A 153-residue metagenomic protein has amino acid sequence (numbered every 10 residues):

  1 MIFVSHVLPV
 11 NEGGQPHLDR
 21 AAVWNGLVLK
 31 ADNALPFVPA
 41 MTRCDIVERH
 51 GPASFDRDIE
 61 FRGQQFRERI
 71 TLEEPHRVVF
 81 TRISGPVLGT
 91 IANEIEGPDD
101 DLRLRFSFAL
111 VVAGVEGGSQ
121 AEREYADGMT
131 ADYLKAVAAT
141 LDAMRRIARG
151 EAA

Functional and structural regions predicted by a protein language model:
M1-D45: Hydrophobic ligand-binding cavity/cleft-lining segments
M1-S5, M41, S54-D56, Q65 (+1 more regions): Intrinsic-disorder/low-complexity, polar/charged segments enriched in Ser/Thr/Lys/Arg/Asp/Glu/Gln
L8, R43-D45, R67-T71, G89-G97: Hydrophobic/aromatic beta-strand elements that line small-molecule binding cavities or substrate pockets in beta-rich
V10-E12, F61-G63, L110-G114: Beta-strand elements of well-folded, non-transmembrane domains
P16-L18, L35, A131, A138 (+1 more regions): Short, Lys/Arg-rich flexible segments
R43-V47, L141-A153: Short, highly charged C-terminal tails/helix-capping segments
I46-S84: Glycine-rich portal/gate segments that line the openings of hydrophobic small-molecule binding cavities
I83-K135: Beta-strand/loop substructures that line and gate deep hydrophobic ligand-binding cavities in soluble
